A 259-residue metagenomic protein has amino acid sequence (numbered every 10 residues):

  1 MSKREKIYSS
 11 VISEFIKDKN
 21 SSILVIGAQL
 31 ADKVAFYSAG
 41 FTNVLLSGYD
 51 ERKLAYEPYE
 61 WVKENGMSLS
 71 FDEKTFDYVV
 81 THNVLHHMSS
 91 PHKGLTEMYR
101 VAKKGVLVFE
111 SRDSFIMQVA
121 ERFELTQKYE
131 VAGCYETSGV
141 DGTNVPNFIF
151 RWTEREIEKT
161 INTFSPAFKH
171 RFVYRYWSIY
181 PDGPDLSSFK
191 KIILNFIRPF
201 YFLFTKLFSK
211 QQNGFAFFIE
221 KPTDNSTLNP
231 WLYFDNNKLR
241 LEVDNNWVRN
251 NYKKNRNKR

Functional and structural regions predicted by a protein language model:
S2-N20: Conserved alpha-helix/loop element of class I SAM-dependent methyltransferases that forms part of the SAM/SAH-binding
L24-S68: Class I SAM-dependent methyltransferase SAM/SAH-binding core
W61, H170-R259: A C-terminal cap/extension of S-adenosyl-L-methionine-dependent methyltransferases that defines the acceptor-substrate
S68-E73, S89: Short conserved loop adjoining the S-adenosyl-L-methionine
V80: A conserved beta-strand element that flanks and buttresses the S-adenosyl-L-methionine
H92-V108: A short glycine-rich, Lys/Arg-flanked "PGG" loop and its adjoining helix->strand segment in the class I
K104-E136: Conserved class I S-adenosyl-L-methionine
V145-Y174: Short alpha-helix
